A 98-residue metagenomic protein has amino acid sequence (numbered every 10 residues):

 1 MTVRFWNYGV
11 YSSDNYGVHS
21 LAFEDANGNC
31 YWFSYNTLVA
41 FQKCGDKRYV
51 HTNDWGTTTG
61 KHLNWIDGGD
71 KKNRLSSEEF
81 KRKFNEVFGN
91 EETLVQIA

Functional and structural regions predicted by a protein language model:
M1-A98: Terminal leader/tail segments of proteins
